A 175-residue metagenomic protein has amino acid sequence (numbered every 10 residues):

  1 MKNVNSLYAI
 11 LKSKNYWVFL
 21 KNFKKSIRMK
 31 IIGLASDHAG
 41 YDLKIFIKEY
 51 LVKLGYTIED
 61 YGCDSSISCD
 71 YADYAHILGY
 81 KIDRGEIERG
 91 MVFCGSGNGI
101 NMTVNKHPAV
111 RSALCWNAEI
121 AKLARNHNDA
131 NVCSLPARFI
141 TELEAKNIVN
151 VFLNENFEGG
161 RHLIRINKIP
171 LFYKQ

Functional and structural regions predicted by a protein language model:
M29-I32: Extreme N-terminal starter segment of soluble prokaryotic enzymes
L34-V52: Glycine-rich phosphate/diphosphate-binding loop of Rossmann-like nucleotide-binding domains
A35, A39, A118-Q175: C-terminal binding/interaction regions
T57-S68: A short beta-strand-loop structural module common to alpha/beta enzyme folds
Y74-L114: Helix-adjacent hinge/juxtasegments
